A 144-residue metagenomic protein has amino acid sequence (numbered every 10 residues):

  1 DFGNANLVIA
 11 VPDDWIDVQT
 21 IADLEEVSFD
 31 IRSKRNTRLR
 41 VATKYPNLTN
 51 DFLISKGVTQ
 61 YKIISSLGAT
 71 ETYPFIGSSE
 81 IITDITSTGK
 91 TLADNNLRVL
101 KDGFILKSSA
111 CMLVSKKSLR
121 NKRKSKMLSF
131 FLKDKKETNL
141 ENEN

Functional and structural regions predicted by a protein language model:
D1-N144: Domain-level signature for soluble enzymes in the chorismate/prephenate branch of the shikimate pathway
